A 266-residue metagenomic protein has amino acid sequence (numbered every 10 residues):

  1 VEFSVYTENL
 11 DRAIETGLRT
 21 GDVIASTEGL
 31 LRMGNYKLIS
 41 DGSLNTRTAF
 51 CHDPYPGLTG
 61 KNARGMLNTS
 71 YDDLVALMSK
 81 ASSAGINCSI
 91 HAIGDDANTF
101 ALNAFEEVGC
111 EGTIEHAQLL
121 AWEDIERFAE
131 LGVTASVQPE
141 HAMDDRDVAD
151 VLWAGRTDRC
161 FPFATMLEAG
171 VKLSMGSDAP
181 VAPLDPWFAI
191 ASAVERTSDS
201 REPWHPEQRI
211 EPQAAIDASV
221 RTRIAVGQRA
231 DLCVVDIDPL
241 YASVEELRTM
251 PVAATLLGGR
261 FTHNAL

Functional and structural regions predicted by a protein language model:
V1-D95, R127-T134, P139-E140, I190: Metal-coordinating catalytic core of metallo-dependent amide/deamination hydrolases
L31-R32, R248-M250: Short, small/polar residue-rich loop motifs at catalytic or cofactor-binding pockets
M78-S89, D96-G112, H116-A117, W122-E126 (+3 more regions): His/Asp/Glu-enriched, well-ordered alpha-helical/loop segment that forms or immediately abuts the divalent-metal
D185, E246-R248: Short glycine/proline-enriched turns and hinge-like loops at secondary-structure junctions
P239-E246: Short, Lys/Arg- and Gly-enriched loop/turn segments at beta-strand edges
